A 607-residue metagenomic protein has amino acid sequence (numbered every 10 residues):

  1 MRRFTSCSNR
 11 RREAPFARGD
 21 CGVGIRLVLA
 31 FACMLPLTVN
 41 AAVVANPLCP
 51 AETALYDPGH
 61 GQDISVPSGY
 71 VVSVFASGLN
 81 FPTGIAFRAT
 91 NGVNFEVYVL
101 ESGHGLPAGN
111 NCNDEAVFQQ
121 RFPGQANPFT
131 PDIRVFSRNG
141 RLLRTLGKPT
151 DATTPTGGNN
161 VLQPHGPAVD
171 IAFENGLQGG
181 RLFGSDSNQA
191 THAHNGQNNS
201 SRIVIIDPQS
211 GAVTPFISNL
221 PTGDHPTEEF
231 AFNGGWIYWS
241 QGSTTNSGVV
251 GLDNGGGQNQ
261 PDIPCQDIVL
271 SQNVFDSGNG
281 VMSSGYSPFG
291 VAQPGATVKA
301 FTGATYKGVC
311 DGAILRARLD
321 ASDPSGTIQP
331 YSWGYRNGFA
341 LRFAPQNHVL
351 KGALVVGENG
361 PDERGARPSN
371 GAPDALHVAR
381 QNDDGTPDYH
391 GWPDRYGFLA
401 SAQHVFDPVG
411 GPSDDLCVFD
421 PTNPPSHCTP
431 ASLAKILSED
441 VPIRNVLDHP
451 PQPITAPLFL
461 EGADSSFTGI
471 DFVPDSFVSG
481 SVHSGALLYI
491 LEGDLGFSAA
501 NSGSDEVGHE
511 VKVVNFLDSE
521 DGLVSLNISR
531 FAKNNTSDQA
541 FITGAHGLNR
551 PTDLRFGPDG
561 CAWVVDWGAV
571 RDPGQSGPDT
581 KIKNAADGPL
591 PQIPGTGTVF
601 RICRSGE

Functional and structural regions predicted by a protein language model:
V43-S65, L106-A116, P123, N188-T191 (+5 more regions): Beta-propeller domain segments
S73-P107, S466-G469: Beta-strand-rich domains and repeat architectures in extracellular enzymes and scaffolds, especially beta-propellers
F75-G78, G147-A152, T156-Q163, I217-T222 (+4 more regions): Surface loop/turn motifs at the tips and blade-to-blade linkers of beta-strand repeat domains
G78-F81, F129, Q163-P167, N199 (+7 more regions): Beta-rich catalytic cores
I85, I171, F230, G338-L341 (+2 more regions): Hydrophobic core register within WD40 beta-propeller blades
A89-N94, F173-G179, F232-G234, A344-L350 (+2 more regions): Residue-level detector of Asp-centered blade-edge/turn motifs that repeat once per structural unit in beta-propeller
D114-G176: Blade-loop segments of beta-propeller domains
A152-A172, N188-T191, G196-A231: Asp-box/WD-like beta-propeller blade repeats and closely related beta-sheet repeat scaffolds
